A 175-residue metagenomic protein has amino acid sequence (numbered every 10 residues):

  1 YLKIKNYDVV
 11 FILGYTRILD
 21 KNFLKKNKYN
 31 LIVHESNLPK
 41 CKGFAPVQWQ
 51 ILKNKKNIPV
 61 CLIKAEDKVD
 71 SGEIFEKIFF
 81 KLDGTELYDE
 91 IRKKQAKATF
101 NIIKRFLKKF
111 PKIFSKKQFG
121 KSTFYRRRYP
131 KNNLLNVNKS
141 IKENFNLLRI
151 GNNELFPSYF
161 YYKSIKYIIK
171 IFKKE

Functional and structural regions predicted by a protein language model:
Y1-N6: Short amphipathic alpha-helix with an adjacent loop that forms part of the alpha/beta core around
F11-F124, Y129-N132: Donor/substrate-binding cores of folate-linked one-carbon enzymes
F114-E175: Internal anion-binding site segments
